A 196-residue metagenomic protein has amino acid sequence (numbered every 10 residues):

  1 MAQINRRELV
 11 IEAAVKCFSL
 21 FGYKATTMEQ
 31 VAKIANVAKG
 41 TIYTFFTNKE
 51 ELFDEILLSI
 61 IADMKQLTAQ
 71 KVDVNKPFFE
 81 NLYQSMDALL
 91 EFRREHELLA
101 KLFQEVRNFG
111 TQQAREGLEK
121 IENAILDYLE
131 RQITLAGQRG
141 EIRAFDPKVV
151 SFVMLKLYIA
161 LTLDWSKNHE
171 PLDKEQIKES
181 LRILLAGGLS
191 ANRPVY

Functional and structural regions predicted by a protein language model:
M1-F21, T26-V37, E50-E51: Basic, helix-initiating cap at the start of DNA-binding domains
S19, Y43-T47, E55, S59: Base-recognition residues in the alpha-helical recognition helix of bacterial helix-turn-helix
G40: Key DNA-contact positions within bacterial/archaeal DNA-binding proteins
E55, A69-E95, V150-M154, E175-K178 (+1 more regions): Hydrophobic alpha-helical connector segments
A62-K65, A69, Q112-R139, K148-F152 (+2 more regions): Amphipathic alpha-helical packing segments from all-alpha helical-bundle domains
Q84, A88-E91, D127-R139, K156-L157 (+1 more regions): C-terminal peripheral helix-coil segments that are non-catalytic and often amphipathic
F92-Q113, L163-K167: Amphipathic alpha-helical segments used for helix-helix packing
A100-F103, F145, Y196: Short, hydrophobic secondary-structure boundary micro-motifs
